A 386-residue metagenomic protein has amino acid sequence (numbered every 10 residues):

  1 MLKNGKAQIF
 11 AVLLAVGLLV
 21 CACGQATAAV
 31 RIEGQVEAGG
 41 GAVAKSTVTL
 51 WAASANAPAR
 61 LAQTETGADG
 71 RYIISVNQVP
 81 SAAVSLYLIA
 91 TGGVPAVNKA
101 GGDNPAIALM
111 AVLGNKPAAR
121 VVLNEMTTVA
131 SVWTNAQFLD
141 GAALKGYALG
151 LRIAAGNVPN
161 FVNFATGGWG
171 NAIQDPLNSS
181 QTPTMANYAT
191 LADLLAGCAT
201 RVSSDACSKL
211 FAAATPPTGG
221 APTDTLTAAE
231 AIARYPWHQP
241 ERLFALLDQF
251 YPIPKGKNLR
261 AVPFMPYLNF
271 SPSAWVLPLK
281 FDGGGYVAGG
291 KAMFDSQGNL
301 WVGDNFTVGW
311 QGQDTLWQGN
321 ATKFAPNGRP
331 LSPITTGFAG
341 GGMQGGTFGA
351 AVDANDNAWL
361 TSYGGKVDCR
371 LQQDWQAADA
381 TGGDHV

Functional and structural regions predicted by a protein language model:
L2-L13: Bacterial N-terminal signal peptides that target proteins for export
K3, C23-A26: Short, low-complexity disordered leader/linker segments with a strong preference for bacterial N-terminal type II
A11-A22: Bacterial N-terminal signal peptides
L19-C21, D205, V367: Secreted/extracellular small peptides and ectodomain modules produced from precursors
Q25-L279, G290: Feature for extracytoplasmic/surface-facing segments of secreted or surface-associated proteins, emphasizing
P240-V386: Flexible "stalk/tail and boundary" regions
